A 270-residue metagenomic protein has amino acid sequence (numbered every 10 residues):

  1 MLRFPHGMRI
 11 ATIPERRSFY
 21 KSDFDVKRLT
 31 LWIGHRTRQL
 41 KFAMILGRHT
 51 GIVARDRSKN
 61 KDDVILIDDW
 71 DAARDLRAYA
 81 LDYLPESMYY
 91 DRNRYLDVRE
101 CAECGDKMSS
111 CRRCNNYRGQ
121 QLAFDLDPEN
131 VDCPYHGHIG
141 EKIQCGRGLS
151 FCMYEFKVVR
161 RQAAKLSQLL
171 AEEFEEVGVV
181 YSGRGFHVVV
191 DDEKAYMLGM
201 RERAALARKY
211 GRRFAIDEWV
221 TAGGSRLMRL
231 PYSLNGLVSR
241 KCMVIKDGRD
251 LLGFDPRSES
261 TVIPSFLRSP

Functional and structural regions predicted by a protein language model:
L2-T30, V64-D68, C114, D132-E172 (+2 more regions): Helical (often loop-to-helix) elements that flank the catalytic cores of nucleotide-handling enzymes
R16, R36-K41, R55, R203 (+1 more regions): Basic side chains
L31-L149, F156, E218, L267-R268: SsDNA-processing nucleotidyl-transfer enzymes
Y83-M88, L169-E175: Short secondary-structure junctions
Q121-D125, A171, E175-R201, L227-P231: Histidine-centered divalent-metal-coordination microenvironment in nucleic-acid enzymes
S233-G236: Metal-dependent nuclease catalytic core centered on acidic motifs
V262-I263, S269: Right-hand nucleic-acid polymerase module
